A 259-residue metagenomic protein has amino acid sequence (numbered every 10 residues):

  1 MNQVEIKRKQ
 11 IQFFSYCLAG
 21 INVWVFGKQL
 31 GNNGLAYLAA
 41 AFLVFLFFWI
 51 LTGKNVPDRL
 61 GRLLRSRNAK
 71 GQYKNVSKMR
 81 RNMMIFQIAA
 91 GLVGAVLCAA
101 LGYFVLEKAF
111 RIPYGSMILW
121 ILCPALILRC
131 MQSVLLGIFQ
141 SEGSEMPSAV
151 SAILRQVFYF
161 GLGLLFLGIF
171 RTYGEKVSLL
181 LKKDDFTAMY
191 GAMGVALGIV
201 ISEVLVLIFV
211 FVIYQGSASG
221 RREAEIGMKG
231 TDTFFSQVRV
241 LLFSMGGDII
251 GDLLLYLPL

Functional and structural regions predicted by a protein language model:
N2, Y173-A196, I208-L255: Interhelical loop/hinge segments that connect adjacent transmembrane helices in multipass membrane
N2-D58, A95, L126, F243-L259: Signature of the first transmembrane helix
A39, K74-A89, L97, V238 (+1 more regions): Interfacial transmembrane-helix starts/ends
K54-A69: Helix-loop junctions and terminal segments of transmembrane helices in multi-pass membrane transport/translocation
V93-S116: Short membrane-interface helical motifs at transmembrane helix boundaries in multi-pass membrane transporters
R111-L135, M193-A196: Alpha-helical transmembrane segments of multi-pass membrane proteins
R129-A152: Membrane-interface junctions at transmembrane-helix termini in multi-pass inner-membrane proteins
V150-T187: Alpha-helical transmembrane segments of multi-pass membrane transporters and transport-associated inner-membrane enzymes
